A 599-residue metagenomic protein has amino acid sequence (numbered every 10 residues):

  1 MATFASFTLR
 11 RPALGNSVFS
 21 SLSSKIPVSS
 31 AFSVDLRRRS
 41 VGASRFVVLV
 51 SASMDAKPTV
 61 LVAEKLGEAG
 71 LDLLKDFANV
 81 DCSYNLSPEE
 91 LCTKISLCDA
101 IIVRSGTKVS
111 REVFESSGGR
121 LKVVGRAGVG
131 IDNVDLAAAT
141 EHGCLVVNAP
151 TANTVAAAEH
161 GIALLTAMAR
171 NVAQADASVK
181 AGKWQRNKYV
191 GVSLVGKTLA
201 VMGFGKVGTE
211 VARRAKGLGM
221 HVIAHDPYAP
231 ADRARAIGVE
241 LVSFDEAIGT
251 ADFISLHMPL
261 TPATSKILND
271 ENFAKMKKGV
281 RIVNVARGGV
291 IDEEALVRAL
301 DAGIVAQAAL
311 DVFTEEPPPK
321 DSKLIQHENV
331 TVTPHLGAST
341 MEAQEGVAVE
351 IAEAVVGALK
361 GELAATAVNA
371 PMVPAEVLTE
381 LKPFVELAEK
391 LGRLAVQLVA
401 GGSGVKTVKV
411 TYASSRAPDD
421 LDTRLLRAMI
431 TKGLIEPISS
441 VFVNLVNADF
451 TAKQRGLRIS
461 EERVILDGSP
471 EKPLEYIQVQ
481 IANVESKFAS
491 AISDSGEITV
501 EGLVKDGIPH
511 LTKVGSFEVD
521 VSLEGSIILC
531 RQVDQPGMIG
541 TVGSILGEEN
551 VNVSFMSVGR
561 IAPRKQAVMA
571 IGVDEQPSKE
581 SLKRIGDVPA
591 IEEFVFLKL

Functional and structural regions predicted by a protein language model:
A2, H142-C144, P150-T198, M202 (+3 more regions): Phosphate-binding beta-alpha-beta segment of Rossmann-like dinucleotide-binding domains, i.e., the NAD(P)
F4-S6, S44-V146, N269, V408: An N-terminal-biased, well-structured beta-alpha scaffold segment characteristic of Rossmann-like dinucleotide-binding
R11-V47, S53-D55, K320, A338-L599: NAD(P)-dependent dehydrogenase/reductase Rossmann-like domain
S53-A56, D76, K183, N187-K278: Rossmann-like dinucleotide/phosphate-binding beta-alpha-beta segment
S83-Y84, R104, A127-G128, G143-V155 (+4 more regions): Short beta->alpha connector loops at strand-helix junctions that form conserved, small/polar/Pro-enriched
K108, G130-N133, N148, A152-N153 (+4 more regions): Residue-level detector of alpha-helix initiation sites
V109-V113, P227-K323, V330, S339: Rossmann-like adenosine-cofactor binding region
A158-S178, K197, R213-M220, V349-L363 (+1 more regions): Oxidoreductase and adenylate-handling cofactor-binding alpha/beta cores
